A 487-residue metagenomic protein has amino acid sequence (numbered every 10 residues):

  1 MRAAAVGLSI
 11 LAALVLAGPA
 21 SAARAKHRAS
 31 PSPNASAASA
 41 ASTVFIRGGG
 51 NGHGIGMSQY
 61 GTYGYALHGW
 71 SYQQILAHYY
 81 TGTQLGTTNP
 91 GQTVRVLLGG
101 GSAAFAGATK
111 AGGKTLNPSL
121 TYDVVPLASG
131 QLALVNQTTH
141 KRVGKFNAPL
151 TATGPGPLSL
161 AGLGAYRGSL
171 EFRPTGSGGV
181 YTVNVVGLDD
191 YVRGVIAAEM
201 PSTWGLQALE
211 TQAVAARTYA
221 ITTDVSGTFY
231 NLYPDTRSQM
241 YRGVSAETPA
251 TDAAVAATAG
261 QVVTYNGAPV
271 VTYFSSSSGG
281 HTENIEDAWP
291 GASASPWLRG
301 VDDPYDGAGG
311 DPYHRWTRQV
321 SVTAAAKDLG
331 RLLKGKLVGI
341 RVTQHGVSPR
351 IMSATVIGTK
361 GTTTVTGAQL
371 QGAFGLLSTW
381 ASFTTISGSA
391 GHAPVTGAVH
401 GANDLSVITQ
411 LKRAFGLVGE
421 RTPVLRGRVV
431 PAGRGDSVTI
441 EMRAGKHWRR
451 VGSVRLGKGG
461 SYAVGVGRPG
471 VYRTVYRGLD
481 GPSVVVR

Functional and structural regions predicted by a protein language model:
R2-R449, R455-K458, A463-G467, V471 (+1 more regions): Conserved, single-site charged/polar hotspot
